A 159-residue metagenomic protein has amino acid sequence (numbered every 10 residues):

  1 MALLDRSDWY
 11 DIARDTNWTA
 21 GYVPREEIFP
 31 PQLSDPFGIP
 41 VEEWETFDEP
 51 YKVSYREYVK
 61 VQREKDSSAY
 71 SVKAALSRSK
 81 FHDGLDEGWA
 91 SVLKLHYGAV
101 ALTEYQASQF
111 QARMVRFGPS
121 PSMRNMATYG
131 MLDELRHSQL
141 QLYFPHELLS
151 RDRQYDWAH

Functional and structural regions predicted by a protein language model:
M1-Y105, Q154-D156: Terminal targeting/low-complexity segments that flank the catalytic cores of oxidoreductases
K94-H159: Long, hydrophobic, well-ordered secondary-structure blocks that form the structural core and pocket-lining surfaces
